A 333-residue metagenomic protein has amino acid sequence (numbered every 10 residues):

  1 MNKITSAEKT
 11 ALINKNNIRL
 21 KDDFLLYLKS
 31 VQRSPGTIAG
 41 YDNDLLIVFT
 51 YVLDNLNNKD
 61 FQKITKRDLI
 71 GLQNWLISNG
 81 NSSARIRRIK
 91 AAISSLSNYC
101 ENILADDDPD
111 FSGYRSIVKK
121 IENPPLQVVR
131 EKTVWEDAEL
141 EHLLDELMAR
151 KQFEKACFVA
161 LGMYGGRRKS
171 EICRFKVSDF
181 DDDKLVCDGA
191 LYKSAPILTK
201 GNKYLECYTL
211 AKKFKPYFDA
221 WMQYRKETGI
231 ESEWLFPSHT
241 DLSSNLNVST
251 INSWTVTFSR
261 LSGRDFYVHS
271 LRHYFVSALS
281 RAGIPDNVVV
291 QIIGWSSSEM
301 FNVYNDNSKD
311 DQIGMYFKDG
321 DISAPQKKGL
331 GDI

Functional and structural regions predicted by a protein language model:
M1-E8, D319-I333: C-terminal secondary-structure termini that scaffold catalytic or DNA-interacting sites
D22-A39, N43-R130: N-terminal core-binding DNA-recognition domain of tyrosine recombinases/integrases
I103-D106, G162-D188, N287-V288: Short, charged phosphate-coordinating catalytic segments
D137-K169: Basic, Lys/Arg- and aromatic-enriched nucleic-acid-binding interface segment
A160, R272-S296, V303: C-terminal catalytic core of tyrosine-transesterase DNA break-rejoin enzymes
R174-P216: Conserved tyrosine-mediated DNA breakage-rejoining catalytic core shared by Y-recombinases
L210-G263: Active-site/catalytic core of tyrosine-dependent DNA strand-transfer enzymes
I293-D319: Catalytic-site neighborhood detector that most strongly recognizes the C-terminal catalytic loop/helix of tyrosine
